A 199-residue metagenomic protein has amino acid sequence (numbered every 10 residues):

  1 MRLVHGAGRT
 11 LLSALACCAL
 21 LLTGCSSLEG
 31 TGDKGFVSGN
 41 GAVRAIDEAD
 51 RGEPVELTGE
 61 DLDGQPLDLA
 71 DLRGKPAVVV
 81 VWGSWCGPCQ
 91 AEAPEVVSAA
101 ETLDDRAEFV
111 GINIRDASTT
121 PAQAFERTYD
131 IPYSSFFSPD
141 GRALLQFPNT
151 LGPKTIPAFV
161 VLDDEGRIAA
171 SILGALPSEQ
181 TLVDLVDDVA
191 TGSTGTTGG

Functional and structural regions predicted by a protein language model:
M1-T58, T191-G199: N-terminal targeting signals for export/organelle localization
A42-V43, L62, L67, L144-F147: N-terminal post-signal-peptidase region of extra-cytosolic proteins
D47-A77: A short beta-strand-turn-helix
L67-Q90, V96, F109: Short active-site neighborhood of thiol/selenol oxidoreductases, capturing the structured segment around
V81-G83, I112-R115, S138-P139, G174-A175: Active-site-proximal beta-strand/loop segments in catalytic clefts of secreted hydrolases
Q90-Y129, D140-Q146: Structural microenvironment flanking redox-active thiols in thiol-disulfide oxidoreductases
Y129-I131, P139-G199: Thiol/disulfide oxidoreductase modules built on the thioredoxin-like
